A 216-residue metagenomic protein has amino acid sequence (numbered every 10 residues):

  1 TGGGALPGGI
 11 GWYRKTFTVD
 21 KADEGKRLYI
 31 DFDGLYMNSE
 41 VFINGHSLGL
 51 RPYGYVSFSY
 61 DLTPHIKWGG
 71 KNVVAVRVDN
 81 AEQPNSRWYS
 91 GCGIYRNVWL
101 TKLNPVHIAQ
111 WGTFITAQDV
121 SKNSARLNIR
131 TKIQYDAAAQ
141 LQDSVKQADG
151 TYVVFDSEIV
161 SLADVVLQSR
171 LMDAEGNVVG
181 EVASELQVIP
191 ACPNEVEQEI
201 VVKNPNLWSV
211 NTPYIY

Functional and structural regions predicted by a protein language model:
G3-F114, D136, A174: Accessory beta-strand-rich segments of carbohydrate-active enzymes
G11-Y13, L28, I94, A125-L127 (+3 more regions): Hydrophobic core residues within well-ordered beta-strands of beta-rich domains
D23-R27, I66-K71, A139-Q142, D156-L162 (+1 more regions): Short glycine/proline/serine/threonine-rich loop/turn segments at secondary-structure transition edges
I43, S124-Q187, N194-I200: Beta-strand-rich binding/interaction modules
S57-P64, P193-K203: Exposed aromatic-hydrophobic patches
D79, R170, T212-I215: Internal, hydrophobic beta-strand segments that form the core of beta-sheet-rich folds
T101, Q187-V188: Short beta-strand edge segments in extracellular beta-sheet folds
A117-A125: Short, solvent-exposed loop/linker segments at the N-terminal edge of repeated beta-sheet extracellular domains
